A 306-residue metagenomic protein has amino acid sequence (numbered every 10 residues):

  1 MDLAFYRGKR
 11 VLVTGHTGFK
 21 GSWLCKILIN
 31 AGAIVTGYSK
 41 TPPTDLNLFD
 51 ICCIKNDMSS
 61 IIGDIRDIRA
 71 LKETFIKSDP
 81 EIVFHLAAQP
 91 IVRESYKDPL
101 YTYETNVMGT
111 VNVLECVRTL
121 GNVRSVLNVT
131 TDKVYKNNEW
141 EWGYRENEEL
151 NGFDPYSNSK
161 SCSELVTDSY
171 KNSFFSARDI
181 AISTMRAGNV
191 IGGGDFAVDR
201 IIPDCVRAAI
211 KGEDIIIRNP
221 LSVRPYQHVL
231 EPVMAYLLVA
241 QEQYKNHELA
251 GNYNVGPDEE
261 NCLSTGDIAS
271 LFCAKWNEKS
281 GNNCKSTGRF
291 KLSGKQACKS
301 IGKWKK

Functional and structural regions predicted by a protein language model:
M1-A187: N-terminal Rossmann-like NAD(P)+-binding domain of SDR-like oxidoreductases, especially those catalyzing
N30-A31, G63, N189, A209-K306: C-terminal substrate-binding subdomain of Rossmann-fold SDR/epimerase-dehydratase oxidoreductases
P43-D45, Y135, I191, N261 (+1 more regions): Flexible, glycine-rich phosphate/dinucleotide-binding loops and adjacent beta-alpha linkers at cofactor/substrate
V113, Y170, D204-A209, A235-V239: A short, amphipathic alpha-helix embedded in the catalytic core of nucleotide-handling enzymes
C162, V166-Y170, C205, I268 (+1 more regions): Hydrophobic alpha-helix immediately C-terminal to the catalytic Tyr-X-X-X-Lys motif of short-chain
